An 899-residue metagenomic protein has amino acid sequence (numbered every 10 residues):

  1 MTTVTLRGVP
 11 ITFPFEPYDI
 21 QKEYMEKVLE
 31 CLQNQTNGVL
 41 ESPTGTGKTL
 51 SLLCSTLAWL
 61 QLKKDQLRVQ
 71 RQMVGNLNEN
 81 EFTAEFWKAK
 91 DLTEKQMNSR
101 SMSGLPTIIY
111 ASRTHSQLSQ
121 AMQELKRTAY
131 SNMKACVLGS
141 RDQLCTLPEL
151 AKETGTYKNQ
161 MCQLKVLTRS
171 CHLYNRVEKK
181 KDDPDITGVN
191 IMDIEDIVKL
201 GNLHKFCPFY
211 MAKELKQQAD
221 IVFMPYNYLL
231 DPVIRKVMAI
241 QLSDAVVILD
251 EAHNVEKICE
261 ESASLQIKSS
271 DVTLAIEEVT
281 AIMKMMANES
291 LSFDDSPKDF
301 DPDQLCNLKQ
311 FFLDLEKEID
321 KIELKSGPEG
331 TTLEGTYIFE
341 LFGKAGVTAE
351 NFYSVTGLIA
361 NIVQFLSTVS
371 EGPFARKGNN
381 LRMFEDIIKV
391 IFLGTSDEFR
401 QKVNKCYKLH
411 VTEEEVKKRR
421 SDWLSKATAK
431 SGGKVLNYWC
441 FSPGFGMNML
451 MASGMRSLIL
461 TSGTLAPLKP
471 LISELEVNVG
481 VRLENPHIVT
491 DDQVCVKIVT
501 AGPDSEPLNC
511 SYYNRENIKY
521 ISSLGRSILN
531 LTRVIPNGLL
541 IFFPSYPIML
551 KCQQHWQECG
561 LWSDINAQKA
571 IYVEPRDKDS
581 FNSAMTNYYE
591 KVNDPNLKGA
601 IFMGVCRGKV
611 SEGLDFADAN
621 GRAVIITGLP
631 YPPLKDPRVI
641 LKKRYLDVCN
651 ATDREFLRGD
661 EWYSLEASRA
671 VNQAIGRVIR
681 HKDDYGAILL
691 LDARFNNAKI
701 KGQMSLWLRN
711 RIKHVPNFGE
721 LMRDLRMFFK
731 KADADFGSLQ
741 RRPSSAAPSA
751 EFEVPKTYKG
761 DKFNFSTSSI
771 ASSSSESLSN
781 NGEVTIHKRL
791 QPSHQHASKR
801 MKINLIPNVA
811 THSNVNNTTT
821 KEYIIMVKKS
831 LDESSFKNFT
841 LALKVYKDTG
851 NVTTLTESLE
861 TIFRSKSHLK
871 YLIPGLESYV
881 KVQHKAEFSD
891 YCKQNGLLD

Functional and structural regions predicted by a protein language model:
M1-E41, S51-C54: Conserved pre-motif I regulatory segment
T2-F15, D19, L60-V222, N227-L230 (+8 more regions): A substrate-engagement module of RecA-like helicase motors
I194-A219, L230-A239, F352-E506, S522 (+2 more regions): A contiguous, basic/glycine-rich beta-loop/short-helix subdomain that forms a polymer-engagement track
Q241-S269, T273: SF2 helicase catalytic motif II
M449, P507-P544: Conserved interdomain hinge at the start of the Helicase C-terminal
G502-K519, Y572-A698: Conserved RecA-like P-loop NTPase helicase motor core
Y546-P575: Conserved helicase motor "Helicase C" RecA-like lobe of SF1/SF2 P-loop NTPases
R741-D899: Acidic, Ser/Pro/Thr-rich low-complexity regulatory regions and the short amphipathic helical interaction modules they
